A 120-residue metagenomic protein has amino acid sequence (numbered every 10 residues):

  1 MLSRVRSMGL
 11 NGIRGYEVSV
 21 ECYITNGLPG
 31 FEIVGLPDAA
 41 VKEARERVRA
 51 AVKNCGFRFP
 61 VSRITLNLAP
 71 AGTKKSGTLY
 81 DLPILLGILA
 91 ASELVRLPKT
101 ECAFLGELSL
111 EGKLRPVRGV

Functional and structural regions predicted by a protein language model:
M1-V120: Peripheral, non-AAA+ core regions of ATP-driven protein-machinery
